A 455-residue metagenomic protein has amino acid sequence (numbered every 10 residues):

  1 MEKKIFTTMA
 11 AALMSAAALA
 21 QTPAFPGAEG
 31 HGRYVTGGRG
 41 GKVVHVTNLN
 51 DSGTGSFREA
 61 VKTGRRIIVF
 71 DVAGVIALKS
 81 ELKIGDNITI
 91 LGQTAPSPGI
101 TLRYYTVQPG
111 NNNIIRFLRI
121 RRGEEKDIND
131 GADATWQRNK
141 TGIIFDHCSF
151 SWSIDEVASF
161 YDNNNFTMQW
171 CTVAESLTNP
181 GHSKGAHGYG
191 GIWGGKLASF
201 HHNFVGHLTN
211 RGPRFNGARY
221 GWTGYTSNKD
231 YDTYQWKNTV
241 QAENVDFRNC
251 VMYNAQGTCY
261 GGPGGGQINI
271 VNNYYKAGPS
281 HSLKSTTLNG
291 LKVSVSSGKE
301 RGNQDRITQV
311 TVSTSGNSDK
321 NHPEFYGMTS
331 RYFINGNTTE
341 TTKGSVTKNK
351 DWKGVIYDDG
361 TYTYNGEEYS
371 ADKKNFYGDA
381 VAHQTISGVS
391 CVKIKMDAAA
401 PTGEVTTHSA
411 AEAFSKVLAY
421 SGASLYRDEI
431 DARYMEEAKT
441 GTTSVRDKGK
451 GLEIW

Functional and structural regions predicted by a protein language model:
E2-A11: Sec-dependent signal peptide recognition, specifically the positively charged N-region followed immediately by
A10-L19: Hydrophobic h-region of N-terminal signal peptides that target proteins for export in Gram-negative bacteria
P23-I68: Acidic Gly/Asp/Thr-rich repetitive segments characteristic of extracellular carbohydrate-active and adhesion proteins
E29-G30, K42, V61-K62, P98 (+2 more regions): Long, contiguous C-terminal flanking segments immediately downstream of a protein's structured core
D51-S52, G74-I76, P96-S97, R121-R122 (+3 more regions): Solvent-exposed loop/turn segments at secondary-structure junctions within structured extracellular/periplasmic domains
R58-G64, V75-L91, P98-F117, R122-T141 (+1 more regions): Extracellular beta-strand-rich solenoid/capping regions of secreted or surface-exposed proteins that bind or remodel
N87-G92, N111-R122, N139-W152, N164-H182 (+4 more regions): Right-handed parallel beta-helix
L102-T106, D127-Q137, W152-F160, G181-G195 (+4 more regions): Extracellular beta-strand/beta-solenoid scaffold signature
